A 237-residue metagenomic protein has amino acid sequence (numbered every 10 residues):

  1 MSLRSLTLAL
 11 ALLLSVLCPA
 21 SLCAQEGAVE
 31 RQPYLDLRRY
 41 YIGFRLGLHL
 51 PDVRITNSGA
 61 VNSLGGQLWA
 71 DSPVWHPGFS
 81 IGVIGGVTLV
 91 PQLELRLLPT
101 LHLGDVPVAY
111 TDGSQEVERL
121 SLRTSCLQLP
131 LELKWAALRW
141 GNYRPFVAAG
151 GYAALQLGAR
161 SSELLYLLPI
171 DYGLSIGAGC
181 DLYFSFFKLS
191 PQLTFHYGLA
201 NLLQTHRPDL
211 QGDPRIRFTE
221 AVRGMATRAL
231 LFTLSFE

Functional and structural regions predicted by a protein language model:
A24-G78, S235-E237: Short glycine/proline- and aromatic-enriched beta-strand/turn motifs that initiate or cap beta-hairpins
V29, P169, Y183-E237: Predominantly the C-terminal beta-signal and adjacent terminal strand-loop region of outer-membrane beta-barrel
V29-R31, G66-D71, S114-S121, R160-Y166 (+1 more regions): Extracellular loop and loop/strand-boundary signature of outer-membrane beta-barrel proteins
R38-Y40, W75-F79, R123-L129, Y143 (+2 more regions): Residues that define the transmembrane beta-barrel architecture of outer-membrane proteins
F44-L48, F79-L89, P99-L101, L129-W135 (+5 more regions): Residues on the lipid-exposed face of transmembrane beta-strands in outer-membrane beta-barrel proteins
P51-D52, S58-E116, L231: Glycine- and aromatic-enriched membrane insertion/assembly motifs of diderm outer-membrane and organelle channel
I55-V61, P107-Q115, L157-L165, L202-L210: Outer-membrane beta-barrel translocator domains and adjoining extracellular loop/strand segments of Gram-negative
Q92-L95, G141, F186-L189: Repeated loop/turn-to-beta-strand initiation elements of outer-membrane beta-barrel proteins
